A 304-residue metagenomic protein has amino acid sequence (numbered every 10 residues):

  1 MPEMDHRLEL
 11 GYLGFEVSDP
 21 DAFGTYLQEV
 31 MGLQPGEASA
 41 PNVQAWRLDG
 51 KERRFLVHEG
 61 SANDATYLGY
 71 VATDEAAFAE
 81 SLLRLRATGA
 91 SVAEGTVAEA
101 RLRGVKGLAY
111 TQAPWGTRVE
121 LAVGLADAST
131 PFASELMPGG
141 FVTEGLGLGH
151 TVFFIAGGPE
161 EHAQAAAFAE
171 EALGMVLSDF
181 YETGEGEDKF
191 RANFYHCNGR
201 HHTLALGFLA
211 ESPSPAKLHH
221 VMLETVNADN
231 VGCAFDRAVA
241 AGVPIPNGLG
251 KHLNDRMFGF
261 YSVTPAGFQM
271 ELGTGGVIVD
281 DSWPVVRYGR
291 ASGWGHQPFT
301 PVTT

Functional and structural regions predicted by a protein language model:
M1-D21, A65-Y70, A126-A163, V176-S178 (+3 more regions): N-terminal beta-strand motif that seeds the catalytic metal site of vicinal oxygen chelate
P2, R86-G147, R191-F194, G242-T304: Vicinal oxygen chelate
P2-R53, A100, I155-H202: Core segments of cupin and vicinal oxygen chelate
E9-S18, G60-R86, G107-P114, G147-P159 (+2 more regions): Vicinal oxygen chelate
F23-Q28, L85, G116, A165-E170 (+3 more regions): Conserved active-site tyrosine of GNAT-family acetyltransferases
E29, E37-Y110: N-terminal entry module detector
G32-T66, A72, T117-L125, D179-A216 (+3 more regions): Conserved short beta-strand elements that form part of the metal-binding/catalytic scaffold of enzyme active sites
A166-V176, T183-G186, A210-E211, K217 (+2 more regions): Double-stranded beta-helix
